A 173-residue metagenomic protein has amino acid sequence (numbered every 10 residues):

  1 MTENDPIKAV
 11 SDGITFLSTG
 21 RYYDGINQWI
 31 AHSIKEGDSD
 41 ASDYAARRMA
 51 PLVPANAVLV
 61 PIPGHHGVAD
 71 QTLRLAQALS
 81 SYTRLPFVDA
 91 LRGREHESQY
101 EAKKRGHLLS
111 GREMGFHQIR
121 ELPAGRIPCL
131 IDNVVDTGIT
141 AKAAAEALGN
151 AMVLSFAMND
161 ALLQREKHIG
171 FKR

Functional and structural regions predicted by a protein language model:
M1-V58, R92-A124, N159-L162, E166: Active-site-facing substrate-recognition patch
K35-E36, P63-V68: Short histidine/acidic/glycine/proline-rich micro-motifs that form metal- and phosphate-coordinating active-site loops
P51, Q77, S81, E146-N150: Short, well-ordered alpha-helices that flank and scaffold nucleotide-derived cofactor binding pockets
A55-H65, P128-C129: Short glycine-rich phosphate-binding loop at a beta-alpha junction
R126-V134: Conserved Lys-Pro-Asp/Glu-containing loop-to-beta segment of HAD-superfamily phosphomonoesterases, centered on
V134-A144: Acidic, divalent-metal-coordinating active-site segment for phosphoryl/phosphodiester hydrolysis, typified by short
K142-R173: A short, conserved beta-to-alpha structural element at the edge of catalytic cores that scaffolds binding
